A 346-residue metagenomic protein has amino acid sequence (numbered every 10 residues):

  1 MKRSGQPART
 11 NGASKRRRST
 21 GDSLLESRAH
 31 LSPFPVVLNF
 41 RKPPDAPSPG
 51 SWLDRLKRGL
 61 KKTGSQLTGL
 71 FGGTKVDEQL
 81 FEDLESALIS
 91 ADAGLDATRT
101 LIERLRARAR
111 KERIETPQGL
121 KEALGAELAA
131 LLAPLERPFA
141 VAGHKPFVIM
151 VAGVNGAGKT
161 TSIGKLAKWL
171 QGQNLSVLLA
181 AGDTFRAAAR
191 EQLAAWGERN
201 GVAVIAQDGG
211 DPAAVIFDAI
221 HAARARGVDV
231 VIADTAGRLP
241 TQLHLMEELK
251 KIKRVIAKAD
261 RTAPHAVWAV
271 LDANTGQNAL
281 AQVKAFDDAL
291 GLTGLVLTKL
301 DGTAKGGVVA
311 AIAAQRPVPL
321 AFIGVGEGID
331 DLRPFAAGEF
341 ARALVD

Functional and structural regions predicted by a protein language model:
M1-P138, H144-M150, K168, G172 (+3 more regions): Non-catalytic terminal/linker segments enriched in charged/polar, low-complexity residues
A129-L132, R137-D346: P-loop/Walker A NTP-binding module and the surrounding RecA-like catalytic core of P-loop NTPases
